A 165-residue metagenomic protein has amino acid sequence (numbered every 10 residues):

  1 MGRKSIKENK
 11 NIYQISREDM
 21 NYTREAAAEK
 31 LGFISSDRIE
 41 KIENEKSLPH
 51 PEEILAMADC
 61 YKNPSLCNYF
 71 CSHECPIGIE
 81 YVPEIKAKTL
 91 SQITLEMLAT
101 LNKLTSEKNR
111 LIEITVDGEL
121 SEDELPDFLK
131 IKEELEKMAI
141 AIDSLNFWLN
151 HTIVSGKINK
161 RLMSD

Functional and structural regions predicted by a protein language model:
M1-D19: A short, Lys/Arg-rich alpha-helix, primarily the initiator
D19-K41: Short alpha-helical DNA-recognition segment
L31, I42-E43, E53, Y61: DNA major-groove recognition helix of helix-turn-helix
E52-F70: DNA major-groove recognition helix of helix-turn-helix/homeodomain DNA-binding modules
F70-T100, T152-D165: Short, charged recognition helix plus adjacent turn of helix-turn-helix-like nucleic-acid-binding domains
K86-T89, S106-D127: Acidic, glycine-anchored loop motifs typical of Ca2+
L95-T105, L129-D143: Generic structural signal for well-ordered, non-transmembrane alpha-helical segments in soluble/cytosolic regions
